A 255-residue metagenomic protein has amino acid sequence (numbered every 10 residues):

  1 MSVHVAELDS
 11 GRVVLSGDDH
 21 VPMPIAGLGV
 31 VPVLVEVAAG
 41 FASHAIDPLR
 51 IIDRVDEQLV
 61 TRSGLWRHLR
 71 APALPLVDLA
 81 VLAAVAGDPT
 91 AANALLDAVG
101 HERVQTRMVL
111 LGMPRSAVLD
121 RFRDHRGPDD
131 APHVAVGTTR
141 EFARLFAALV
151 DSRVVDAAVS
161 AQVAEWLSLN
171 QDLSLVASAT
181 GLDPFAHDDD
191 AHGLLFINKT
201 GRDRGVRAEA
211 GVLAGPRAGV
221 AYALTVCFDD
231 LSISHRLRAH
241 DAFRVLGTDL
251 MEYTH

Functional and structural regions predicted by a protein language model:
M1, L96-D151: Mid-domain, small-residue-enriched loop/turn segments at the edges of structured enzyme/sensor domains
M1-P24: Beta-lactamase-like hydrolase cores
G11, P24-I52, L224: Active-site SXXK
V14, V21, L149-D183, D190-H255: Structured C-terminal helix/loop/strand segments within mature extracytoplasmic catalytic/sensor domains
S16-P24, L65, L69, A80 (+1 more regions): A short glycine/serine-rich beta->alpha loop
V35-S43, R144-D151, E252: Short glycine/serine- and small hydrophobic-enriched flexible loop segments
S43-L69: Short, glycine/proline-biased beta-turn/loop segments that scaffold the active-site neighborhood
L59-A94: Conserved catalytic neighborhood of penicillin-recognizing serine enzymes
